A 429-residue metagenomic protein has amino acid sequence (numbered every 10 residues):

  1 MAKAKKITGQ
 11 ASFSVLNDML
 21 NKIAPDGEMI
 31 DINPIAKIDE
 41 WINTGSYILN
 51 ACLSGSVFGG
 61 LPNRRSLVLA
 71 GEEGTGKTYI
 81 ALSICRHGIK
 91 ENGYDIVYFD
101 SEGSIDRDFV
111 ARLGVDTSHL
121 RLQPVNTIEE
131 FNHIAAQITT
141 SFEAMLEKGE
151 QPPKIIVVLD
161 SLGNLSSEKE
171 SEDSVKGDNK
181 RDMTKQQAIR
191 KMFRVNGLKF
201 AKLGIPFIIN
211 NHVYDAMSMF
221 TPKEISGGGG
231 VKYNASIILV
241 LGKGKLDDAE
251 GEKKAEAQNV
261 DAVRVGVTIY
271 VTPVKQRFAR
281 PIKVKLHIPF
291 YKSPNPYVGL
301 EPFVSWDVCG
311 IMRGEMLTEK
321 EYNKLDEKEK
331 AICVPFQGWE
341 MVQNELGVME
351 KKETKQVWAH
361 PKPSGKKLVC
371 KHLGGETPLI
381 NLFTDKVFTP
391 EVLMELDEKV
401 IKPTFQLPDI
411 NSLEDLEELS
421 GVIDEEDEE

Functional and structural regions predicted by a protein language model:
K3-H119, N132-Q137: The Walker A/P-loop phosphate-binding site
S12, W41, G45-I48, P62-R65 (+19 more regions): Helical mechanochemical/support elements of P-loop NTPase systems and associated helical scaffolds
K22, C52-S56, E72, H87-E91 (+12 more regions): Conserved, well-folded catalytic cores of nucleic-acid-processing and energy-transducing macromolecular machines
K37, E72, S83, G88-R181 (+1 more regions): Conserved inter-motif catalytic segment of the P-loop NTP-binding fold
D182-W306, M312-L317: Phosphate-binding/switch region of NTP-binding enzymes
Y322, M341, M349-E353: Short linear proline/tyrosine/threonine-rich motifs used for host-factor recruitment and membrane trafficking/assembly
K351-E429: Terminal-proximal interaction/regulatory segments of ATP-powered molecular machines
